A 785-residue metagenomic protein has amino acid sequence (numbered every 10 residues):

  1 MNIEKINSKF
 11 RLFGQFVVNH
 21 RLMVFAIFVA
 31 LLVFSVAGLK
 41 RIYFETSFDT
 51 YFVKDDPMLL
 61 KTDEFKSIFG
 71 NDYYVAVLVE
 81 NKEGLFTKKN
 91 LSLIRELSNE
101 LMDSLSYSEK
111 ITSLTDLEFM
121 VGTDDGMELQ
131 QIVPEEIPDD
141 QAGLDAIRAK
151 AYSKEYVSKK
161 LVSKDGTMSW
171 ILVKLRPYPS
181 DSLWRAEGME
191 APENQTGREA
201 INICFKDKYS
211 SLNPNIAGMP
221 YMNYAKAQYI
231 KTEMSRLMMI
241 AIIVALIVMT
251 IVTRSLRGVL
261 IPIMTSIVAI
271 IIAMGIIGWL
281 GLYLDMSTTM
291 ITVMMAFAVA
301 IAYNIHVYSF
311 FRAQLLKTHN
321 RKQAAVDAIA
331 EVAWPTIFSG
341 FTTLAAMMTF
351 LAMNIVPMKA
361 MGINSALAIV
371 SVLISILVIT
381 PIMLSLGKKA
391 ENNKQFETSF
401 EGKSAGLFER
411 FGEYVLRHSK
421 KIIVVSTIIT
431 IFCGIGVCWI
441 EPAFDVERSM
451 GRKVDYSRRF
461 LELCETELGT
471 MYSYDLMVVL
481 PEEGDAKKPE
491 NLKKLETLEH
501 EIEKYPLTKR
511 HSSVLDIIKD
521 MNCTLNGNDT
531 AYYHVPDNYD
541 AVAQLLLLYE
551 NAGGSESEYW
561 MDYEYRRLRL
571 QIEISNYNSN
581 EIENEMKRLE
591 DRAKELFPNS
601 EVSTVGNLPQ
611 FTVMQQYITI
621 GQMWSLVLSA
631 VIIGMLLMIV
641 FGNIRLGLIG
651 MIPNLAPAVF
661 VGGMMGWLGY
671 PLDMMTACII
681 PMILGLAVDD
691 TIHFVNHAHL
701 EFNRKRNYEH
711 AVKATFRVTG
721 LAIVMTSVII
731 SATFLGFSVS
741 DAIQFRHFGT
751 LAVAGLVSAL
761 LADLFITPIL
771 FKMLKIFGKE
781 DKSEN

Functional and structural regions predicted by a protein language model:
M1-F28, I374-T430, W439, N703 (+2 more regions): Interfacial helix-loop-helix hairpins and adjacent transmembrane helices of multi-pass alpha-helical membrane proteins
R41-L85, L91, P138, D145-K164 (+4 more regions): Solvent-exposed, non-transmembrane loop/terminal regulatory segments of multi-pass membrane proteins
D49-Y51, S255-T265, L280-A296, F350-A368 (+4 more regions): Membrane-water interface of transmembrane alpha-helices in multipass transporters/channels
S67, S92, P138-S255, K493-E496 (+1 more regions): Extracytoplasmic
K231-Y283, A352-V356, W624-Y670, V739: Interfacial segments of transmembrane alpha-helices in multi-pass membrane proteins
M234-R236, I263, V299, Y303 (+5 more regions): Pore- and gate-forming transmembrane helices of large, multi-pass membrane proteins
V248, I337-T380, L384, G634-M638 (+4 more regions): Hydrophobic, glycine/alanine-rich multi-pass transmembrane helices and their short helix-loop junctions in large
A273, I277-E391: Hydrophobic alpha-helical segments
